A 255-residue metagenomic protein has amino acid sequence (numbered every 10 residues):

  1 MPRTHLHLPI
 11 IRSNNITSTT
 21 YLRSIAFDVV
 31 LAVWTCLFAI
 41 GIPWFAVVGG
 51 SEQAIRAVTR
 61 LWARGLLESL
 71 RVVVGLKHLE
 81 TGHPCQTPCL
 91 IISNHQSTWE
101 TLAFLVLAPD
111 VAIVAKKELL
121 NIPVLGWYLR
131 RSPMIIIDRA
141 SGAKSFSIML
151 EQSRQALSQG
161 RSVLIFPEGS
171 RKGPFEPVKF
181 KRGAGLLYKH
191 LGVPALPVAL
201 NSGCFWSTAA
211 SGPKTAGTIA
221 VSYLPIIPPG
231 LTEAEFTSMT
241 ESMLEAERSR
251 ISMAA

Functional and structural regions predicted by a protein language model:
P2-S18, S147-A255: Non-catalytic C-terminal accessory region of glycerolipid acyltransferases and related lyso-lipid remodeling enzymes
I10, R23-L31, T59-A115: Conserved H-X4-D acyltransferase segment
S13-G75, W127-R131: A transmembrane-helix-recognition feature enriched in membrane-embedded lipid enzymes and envelope glyco-/phospholipid
A46-Q53, L119, S141-A143, R171-K172 (+1 more regions): Short histidine/acidic/glycine/proline-rich micro-motifs that form metal- and phosphate-coordinating active-site loops
L70-K77, F146-S147, G203-F205: Short gly/ser/thr-rich secondary-structure transition/capping motifs
L90-I92, I136, L164-F166: Structural motif
T98-S147, E151-Q152: Membrane-embedded segments
